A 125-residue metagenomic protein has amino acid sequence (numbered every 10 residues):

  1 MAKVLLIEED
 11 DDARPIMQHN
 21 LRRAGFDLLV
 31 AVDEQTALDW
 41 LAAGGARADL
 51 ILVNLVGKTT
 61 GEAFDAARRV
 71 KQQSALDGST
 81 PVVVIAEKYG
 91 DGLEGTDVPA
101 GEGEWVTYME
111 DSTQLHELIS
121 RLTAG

Functional and structural regions predicted by a protein language model:
E8, V53, V84-A86: Short beta-strand/turn micro-motifs composed of small residues that flank or help shape donor/cofactor-binding pockets
D11-V30: Two-component/phosphorelay signaling modules centered on CheY-like receiver
V30-L50: Acidic, metal-coordinating helix/loop segments flanking the phosphotransfer/catalytic sites of two-component signaling
L52-Q73, D77-G78: Conserved phosphotransfer microenvironments
G61-D65, R69, V84-T113: Alpha4 helix (beta4-alpha4-beta5 surface) of REC/receiver domains from two-component response regulators
S79-V83: Proline-centered loop/turn at the N-terminus of a beta-strand
E110-T123: C-terminal output helix
